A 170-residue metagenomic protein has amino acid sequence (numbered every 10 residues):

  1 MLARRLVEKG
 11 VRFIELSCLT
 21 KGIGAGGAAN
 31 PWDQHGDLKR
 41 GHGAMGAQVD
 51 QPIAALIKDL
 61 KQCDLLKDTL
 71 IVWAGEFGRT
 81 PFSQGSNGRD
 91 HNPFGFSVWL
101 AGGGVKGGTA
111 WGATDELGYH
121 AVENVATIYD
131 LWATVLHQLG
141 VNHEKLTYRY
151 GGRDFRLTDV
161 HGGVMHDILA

Functional and structural regions predicted by a protein language model:
M1-A170: Ligand-binding pockets and gating/stacking loops
